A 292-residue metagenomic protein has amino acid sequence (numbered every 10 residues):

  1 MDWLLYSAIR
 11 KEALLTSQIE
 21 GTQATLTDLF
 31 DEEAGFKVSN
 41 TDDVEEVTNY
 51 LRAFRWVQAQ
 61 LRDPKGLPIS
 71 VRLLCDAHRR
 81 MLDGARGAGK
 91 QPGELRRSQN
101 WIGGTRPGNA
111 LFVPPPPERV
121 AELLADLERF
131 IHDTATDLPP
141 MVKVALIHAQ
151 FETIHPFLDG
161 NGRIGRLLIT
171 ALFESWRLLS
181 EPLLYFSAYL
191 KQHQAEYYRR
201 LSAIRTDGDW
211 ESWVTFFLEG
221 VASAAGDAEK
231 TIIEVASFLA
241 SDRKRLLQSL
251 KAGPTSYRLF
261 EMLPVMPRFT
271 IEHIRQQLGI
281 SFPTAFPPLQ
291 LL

Functional and structural regions predicted by a protein language model:
M1-L292: FIC/Doc superfamily catalytic core
